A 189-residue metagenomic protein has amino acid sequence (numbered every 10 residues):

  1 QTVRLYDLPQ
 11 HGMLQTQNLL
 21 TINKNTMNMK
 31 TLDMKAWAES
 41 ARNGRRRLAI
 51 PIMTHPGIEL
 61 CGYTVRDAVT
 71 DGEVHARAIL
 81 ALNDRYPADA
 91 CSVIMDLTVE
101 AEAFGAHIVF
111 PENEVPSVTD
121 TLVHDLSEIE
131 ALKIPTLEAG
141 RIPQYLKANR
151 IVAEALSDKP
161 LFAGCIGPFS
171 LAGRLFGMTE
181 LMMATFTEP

Functional and structural regions predicted by a protein language model:
Q1, Q15-Q17, K24: Charged/polar low-complexity intrinsically disordered segments
L8, A81, R85, K147 (+1 more regions): Residue-level signal for well-ordered alpha-helical scaffold segments within enzymatic catalytic domains
G12, N25-N28: Residue-level detector of intrinsically disordered terminal segments
M27-N113: N-terminal basic, low-complexity leaders that serve as flexible interaction/assembly modules and, when applicable, as
V109-P189: Active-site-proximal, glycine-rich beta->alpha crossover segments in alpha/beta enzymes that shape flexible
